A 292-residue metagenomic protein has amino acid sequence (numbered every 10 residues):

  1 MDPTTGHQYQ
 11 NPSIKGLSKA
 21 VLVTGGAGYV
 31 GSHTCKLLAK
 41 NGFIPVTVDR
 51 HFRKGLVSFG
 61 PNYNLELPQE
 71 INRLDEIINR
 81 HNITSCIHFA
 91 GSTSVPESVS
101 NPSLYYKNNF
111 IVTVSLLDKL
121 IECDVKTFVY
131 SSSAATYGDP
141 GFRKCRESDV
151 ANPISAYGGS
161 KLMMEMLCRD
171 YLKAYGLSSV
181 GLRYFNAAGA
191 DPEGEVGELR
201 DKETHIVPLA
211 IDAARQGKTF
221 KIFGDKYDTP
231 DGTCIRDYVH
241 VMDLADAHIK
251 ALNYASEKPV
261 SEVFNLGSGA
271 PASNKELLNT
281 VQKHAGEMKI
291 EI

Functional and structural regions predicted by a protein language model:
V21-N41: N-terminal Rossmann NAD(P)H-binding glycine-rich loop of SDR-like oxidoreductase domains
E70-N108: NAD(P)H-binding glycine-rich loop region in Rossmannoid oxidoreductase-like domains and their noncatalytic homologs
S85, N101-V112, A151, S155 (+1 more regions): Glycine-rich NAD(P)-binding loop of the Rossmann-fold in SDR/ketoreductase-type enzymes
H88, V114-A156, D170, A174 (+1 more regions): Conserved Rossmann-fold NAD(P)-dependent oxidoreductase catalytic core, especially the SDR/UDP-sugar
T93-P96, A134-R143, A151, F185-D191 (+1 more regions): Active-site segment of SDR-like NAD(P)-dependent oxidoreductases
D139, I154-A188, P208-Q216: Active-site Tyr-X1-5-Lys
I154, N186-E203, D212, K226-M242: Glycine-rich "substrate-gating" loop/helix at the edge of Rossmann-like oxidoreductase active sites
D212-I292: C-terminal substrate-binding subdomain of Rossmann-fold SDR/epimerase-dehydratase oxidoreductases
